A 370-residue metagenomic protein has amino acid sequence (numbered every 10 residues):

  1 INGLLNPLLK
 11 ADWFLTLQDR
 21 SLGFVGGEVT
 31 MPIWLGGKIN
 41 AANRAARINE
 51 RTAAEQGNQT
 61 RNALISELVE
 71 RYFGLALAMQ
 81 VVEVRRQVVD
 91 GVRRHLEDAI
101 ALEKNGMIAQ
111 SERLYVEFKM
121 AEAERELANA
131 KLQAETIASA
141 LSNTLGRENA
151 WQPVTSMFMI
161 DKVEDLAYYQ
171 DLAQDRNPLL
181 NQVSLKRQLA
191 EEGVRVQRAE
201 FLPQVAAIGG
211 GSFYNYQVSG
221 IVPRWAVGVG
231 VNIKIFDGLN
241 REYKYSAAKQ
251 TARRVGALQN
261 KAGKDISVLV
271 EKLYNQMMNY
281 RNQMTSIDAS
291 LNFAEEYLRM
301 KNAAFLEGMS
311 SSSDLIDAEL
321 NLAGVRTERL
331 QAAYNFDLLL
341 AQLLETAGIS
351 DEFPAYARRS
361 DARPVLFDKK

Functional and structural regions predicted by a protein language model:
I1, N6-R20, T30-Q59, N181 (+3 more regions): Small/polar (Gly/Ser/Thr/Ala-rich) solvent-exposed segments that form structured loops/beta-strands/short helices used
N2-L4, E328-K370: Acidic, low-complexity, intrinsically disordered peripheral segments
L22-F24, E70, Y115, R224-A226: Transmembrane beta-barrel architecture of outer-membrane proteins
G26-E28, Y72, A206, G228-G230 (+1 more regions): Membrane-embedded beta-strand positions in outer-membrane beta-barrel channels/transporters
T60, L64-R86, R94, A101 (+4 more regions): Amphipathic alpha-helical coiled-coil segments
A63-Q174, L273-Q276, Y280, N321-V325 (+1 more regions): Periplasmic alpha-helical coiled-coil/stalk elements that build and connect Gram-negative outer-membrane
L166-Y214: Acidic, glycine-rich loop-and-beta core segments that form the ion-binding/anion-interacting portion of active sites
